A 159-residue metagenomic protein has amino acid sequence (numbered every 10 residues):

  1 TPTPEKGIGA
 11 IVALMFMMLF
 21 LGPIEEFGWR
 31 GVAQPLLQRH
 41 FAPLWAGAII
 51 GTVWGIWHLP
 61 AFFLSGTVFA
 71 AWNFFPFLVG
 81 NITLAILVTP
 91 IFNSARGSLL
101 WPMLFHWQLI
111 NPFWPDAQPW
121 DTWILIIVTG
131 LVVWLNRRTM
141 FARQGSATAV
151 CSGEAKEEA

Functional and structural regions predicted by a protein language model:
T1-M15, G66-G80: Juxtamembrane helix-entry segments on the extracytoplasmic side of multipass membrane proteins
M18-P23, G51, G55, F77-I82: Residue-level hotspots within the lipid-embedded alpha helices of multi-pass solute transporters
F20, A33, L84-V88: Hydrophobic/aromatic residues in alpha-helical transmembrane segments
P23, F92, G130-M140: Structural signal for the C-terminal ends of transmembrane alpha-helices and the immediately following loop
I24-G51, N93-S98: Membrane-interface helix/loop boundary segments of multi-pass membrane proteins
G51-A61, H106-P115: Aromatic-anchored segments of alpha-helical transmembrane domains
W72-L131: Functionally important transmembrane alpha-helices
W134-S152: Membrane-interface capping segments at transmembrane-helix boundaries
